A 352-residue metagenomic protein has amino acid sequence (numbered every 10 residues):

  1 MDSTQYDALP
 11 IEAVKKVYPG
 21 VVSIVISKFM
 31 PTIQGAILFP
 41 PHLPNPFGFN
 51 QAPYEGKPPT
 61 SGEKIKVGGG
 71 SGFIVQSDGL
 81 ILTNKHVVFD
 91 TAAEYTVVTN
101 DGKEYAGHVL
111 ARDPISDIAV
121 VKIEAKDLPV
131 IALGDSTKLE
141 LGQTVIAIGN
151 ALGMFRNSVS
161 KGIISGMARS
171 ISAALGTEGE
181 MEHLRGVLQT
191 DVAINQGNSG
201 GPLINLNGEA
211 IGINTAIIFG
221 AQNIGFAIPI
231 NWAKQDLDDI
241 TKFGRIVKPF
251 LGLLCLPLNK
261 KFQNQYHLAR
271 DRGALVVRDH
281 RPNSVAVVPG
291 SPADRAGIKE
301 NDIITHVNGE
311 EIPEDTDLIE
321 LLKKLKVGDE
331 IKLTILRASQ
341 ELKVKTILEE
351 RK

Functional and structural regions predicted by a protein language model:
M1-Q265, D271-R272, E350-K352: Serine-dependent protease modules
I11-E12, K85, Q235-K352: C-terminal recognition in membrane/secretory proteostasis and scaffolding
